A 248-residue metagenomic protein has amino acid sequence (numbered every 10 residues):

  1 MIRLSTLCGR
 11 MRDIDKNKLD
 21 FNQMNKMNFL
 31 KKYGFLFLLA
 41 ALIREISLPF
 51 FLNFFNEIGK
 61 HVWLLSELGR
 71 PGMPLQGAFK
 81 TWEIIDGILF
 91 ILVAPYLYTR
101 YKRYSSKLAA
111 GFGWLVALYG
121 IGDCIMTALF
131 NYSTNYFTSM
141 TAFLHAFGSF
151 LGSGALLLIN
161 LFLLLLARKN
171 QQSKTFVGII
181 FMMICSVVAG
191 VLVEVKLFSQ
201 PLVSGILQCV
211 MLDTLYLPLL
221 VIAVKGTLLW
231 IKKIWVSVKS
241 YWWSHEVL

Functional and structural regions predicted by a protein language model:
L30-N53: N-terminal signal-anchor transmembrane alpha helix
K31-L38, Y104-L118, K174-I180: Interfacial segments of alpha-helical transmembrane regions
I46-K60, G122-T138, C185-L202: C-terminal ends of transmembrane alpha-helices and the immediately adjacent extracellular/lumenal or cytosolic loop
G59-P74: Perimembrane loop-to-helix junctions flanking transmembrane segments
R70-I88: Interfacial helix-start motif at the membrane-water boundary
G122-R168: Membrane-proximal helix-loop-helix units in multi-pass membrane proteins
L164-K239: Terminal transmembrane helical module of multi-pass membrane proteins
